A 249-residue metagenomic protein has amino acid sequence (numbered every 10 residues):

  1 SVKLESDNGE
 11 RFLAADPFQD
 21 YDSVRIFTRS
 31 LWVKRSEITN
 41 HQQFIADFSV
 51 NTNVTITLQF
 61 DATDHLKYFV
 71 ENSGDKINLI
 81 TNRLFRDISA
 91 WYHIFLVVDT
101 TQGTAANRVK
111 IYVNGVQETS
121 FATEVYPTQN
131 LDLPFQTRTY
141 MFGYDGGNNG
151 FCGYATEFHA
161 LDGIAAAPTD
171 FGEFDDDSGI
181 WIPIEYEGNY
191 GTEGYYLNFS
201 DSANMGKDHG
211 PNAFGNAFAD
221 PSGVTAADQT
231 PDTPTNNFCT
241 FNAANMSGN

Functional and structural regions predicted by a protein language model:
S1, E5-N8, G103-A105, K110 (+4 more regions): Extended recognition patches within non-cytosolic domains
S1-R25, H65-Y68, N72-K76, T137-R138 (+1 more regions): Low-complexity, glycine/proline/serine-rich flexible segments
L4-I26, I77-F85, D145-G147, I182-E187 (+1 more regions): Short surface loop/edge beta-strand patches of beta-sandwich-type extracellular domains that form ligand-contact sites
D7-K67, Q102-A105, T169: Extracellular glycan-recognition modules
R29-E37, I94-L96, F142, A155-A160 (+3 more regions): Short hydrophobic/aromatic patches on beta-strands that form ligand-binding or substrate-lining surfaces
L31, S89-T100, I111: Short tryptophan-centered beta-strand motifs in secreted/extracellular beta-sheet-rich domains of glycan-recognition
F69-H93: Short, aromatic/His-centered strand-loop micro-motif at the edge of beta-sheets
D132-A155: Extracellular glycan-interaction patches encoded by glycine-rich segments
